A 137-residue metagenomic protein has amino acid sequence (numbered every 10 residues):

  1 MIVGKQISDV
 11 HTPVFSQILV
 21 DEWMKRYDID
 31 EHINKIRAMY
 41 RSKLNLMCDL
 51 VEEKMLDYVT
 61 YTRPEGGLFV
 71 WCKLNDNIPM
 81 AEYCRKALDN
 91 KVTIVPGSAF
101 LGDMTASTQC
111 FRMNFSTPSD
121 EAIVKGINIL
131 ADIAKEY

Functional and structural regions predicted by a protein language model:
M1-Y137: PLP-dependent class I/II
